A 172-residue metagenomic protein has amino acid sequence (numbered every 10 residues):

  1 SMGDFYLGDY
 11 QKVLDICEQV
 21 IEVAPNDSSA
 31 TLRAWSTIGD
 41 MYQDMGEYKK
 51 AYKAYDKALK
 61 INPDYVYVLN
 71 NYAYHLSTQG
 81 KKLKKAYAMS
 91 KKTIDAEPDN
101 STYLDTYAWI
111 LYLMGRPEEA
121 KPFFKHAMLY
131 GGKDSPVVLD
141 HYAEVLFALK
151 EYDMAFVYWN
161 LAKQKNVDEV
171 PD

Functional and structural regions predicted by a protein language model:
M2, D40, Y74-H75, W109 (+1 more regions): Residue-level recognition of tetratricopeptide repeat
Y6, D44, T78-Q79, L113 (+1 more regions): Register position in tetratricopeptide repeats
P25, S29, P63, P98 (+2 more regions): Short coil turns that delineate tetratricopeptide repeat
F147-E169: TPR/TPR-like (Sel1-like) alpha-helical repeat modules
